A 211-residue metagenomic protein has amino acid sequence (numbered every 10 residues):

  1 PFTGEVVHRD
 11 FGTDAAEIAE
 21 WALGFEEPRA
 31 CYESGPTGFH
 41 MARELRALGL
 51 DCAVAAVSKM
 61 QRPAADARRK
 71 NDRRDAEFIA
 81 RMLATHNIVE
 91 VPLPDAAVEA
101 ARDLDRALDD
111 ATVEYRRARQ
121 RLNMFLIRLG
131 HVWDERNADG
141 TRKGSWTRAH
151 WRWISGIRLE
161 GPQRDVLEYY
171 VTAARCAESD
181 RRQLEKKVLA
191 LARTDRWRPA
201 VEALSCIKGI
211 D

Functional and structural regions predicted by a protein language model:
P1-D211: A detector of single, family-specific signature residues that are central to catalytic or substrate-handling motifs
